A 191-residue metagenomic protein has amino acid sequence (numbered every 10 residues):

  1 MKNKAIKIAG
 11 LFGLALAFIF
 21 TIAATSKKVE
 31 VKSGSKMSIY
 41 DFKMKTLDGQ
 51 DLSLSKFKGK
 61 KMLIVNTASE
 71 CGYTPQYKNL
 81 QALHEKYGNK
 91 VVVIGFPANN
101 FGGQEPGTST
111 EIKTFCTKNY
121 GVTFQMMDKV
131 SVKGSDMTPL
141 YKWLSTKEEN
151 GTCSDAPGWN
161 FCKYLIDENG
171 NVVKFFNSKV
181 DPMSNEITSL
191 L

Functional and structural regions predicted by a protein language model:
M1-V31: Bacterial Sec-dependent N-terminal signal peptides
S26-S55, T138-P139: N-terminal "domain-start" segment that seeds a small globular fold
K58-M62, E70, T74-N99, T117-Y120: Conserved helix-turn-beta segment immediately C-terminal to the redox Cys motif in thioredoxin-like folds
M62-V65, V92-F96, Q125-D128, L165 (+1 more regions): Structural recognition of the beta-strand scaffold that forms the well-ordered cores of secreted hydrolase catalytic
V91-G107, T123-G134: Thiol-based oxidoreductase modules, predominantly thioredoxin-like and allied folds used for disulfide exchange
T110-W159: Short, internal strand/loop/helix patches that form the active-site neighborhood or redox-interaction surface
K142, T146-L191: Thiol-/selenol-based redox modules, centered on thioredoxin-like and closely related oxidoreductase domains
